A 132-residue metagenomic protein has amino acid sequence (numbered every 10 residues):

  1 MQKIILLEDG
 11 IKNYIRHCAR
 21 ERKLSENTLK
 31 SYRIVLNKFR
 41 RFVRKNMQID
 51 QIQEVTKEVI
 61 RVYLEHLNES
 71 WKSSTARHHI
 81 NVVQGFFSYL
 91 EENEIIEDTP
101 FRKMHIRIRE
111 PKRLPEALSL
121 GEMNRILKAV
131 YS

Functional and structural regions predicted by a protein language model:
M1-S132: Conserved catalytic core of the tyrosine transesterase superfamily
